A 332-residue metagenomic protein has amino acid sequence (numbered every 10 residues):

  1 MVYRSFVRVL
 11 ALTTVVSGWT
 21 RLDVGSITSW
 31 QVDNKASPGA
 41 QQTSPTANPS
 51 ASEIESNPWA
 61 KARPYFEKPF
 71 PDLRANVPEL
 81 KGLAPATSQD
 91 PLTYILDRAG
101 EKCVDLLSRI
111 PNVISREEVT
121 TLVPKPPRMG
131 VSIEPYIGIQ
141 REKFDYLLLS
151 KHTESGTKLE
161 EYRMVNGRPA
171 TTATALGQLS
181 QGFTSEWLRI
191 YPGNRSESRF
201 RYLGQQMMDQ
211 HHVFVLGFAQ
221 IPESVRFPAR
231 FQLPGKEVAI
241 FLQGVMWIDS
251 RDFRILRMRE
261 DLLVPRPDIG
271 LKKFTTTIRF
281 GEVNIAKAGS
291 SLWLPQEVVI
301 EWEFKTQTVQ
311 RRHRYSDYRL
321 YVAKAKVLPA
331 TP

Functional and structural regions predicted by a protein language model:
M1-Q31: Sec-dependent N-terminal signal peptides
W30, K35, G39-Q243, S250-R257 (+2 more regions): Structured extracytoplasmic
